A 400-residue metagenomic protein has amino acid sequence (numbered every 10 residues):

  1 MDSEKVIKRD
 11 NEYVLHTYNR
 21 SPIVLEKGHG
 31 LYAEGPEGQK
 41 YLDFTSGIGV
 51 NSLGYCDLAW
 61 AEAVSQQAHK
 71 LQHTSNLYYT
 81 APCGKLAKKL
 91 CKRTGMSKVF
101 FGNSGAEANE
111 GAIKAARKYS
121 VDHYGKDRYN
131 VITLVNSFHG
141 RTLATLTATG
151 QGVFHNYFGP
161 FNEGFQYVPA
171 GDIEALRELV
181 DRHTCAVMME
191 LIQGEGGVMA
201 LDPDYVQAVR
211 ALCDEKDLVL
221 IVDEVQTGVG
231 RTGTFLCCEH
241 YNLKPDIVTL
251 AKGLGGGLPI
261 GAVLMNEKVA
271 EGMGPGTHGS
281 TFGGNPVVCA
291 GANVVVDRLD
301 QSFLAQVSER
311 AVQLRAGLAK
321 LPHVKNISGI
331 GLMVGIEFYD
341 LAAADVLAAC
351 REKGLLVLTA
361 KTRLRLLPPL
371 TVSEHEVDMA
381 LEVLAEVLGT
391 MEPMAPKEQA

Functional and structural regions predicted by a protein language model:
M1-A400: Conserved N-terminal phosphate-binding loop of PLP-dependent enzymes in the Aspartate aminotransferase
